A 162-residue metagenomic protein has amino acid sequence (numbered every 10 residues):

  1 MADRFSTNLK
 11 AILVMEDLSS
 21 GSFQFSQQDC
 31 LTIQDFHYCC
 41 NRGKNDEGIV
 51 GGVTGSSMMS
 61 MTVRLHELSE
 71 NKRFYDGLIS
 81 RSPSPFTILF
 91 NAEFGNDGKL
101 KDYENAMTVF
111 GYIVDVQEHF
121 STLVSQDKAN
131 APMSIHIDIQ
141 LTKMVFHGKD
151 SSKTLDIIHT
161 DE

Functional and structural regions predicted by a protein language model:
M1-E162: Glycine-rich, low-complexity intrinsically disordered segments
